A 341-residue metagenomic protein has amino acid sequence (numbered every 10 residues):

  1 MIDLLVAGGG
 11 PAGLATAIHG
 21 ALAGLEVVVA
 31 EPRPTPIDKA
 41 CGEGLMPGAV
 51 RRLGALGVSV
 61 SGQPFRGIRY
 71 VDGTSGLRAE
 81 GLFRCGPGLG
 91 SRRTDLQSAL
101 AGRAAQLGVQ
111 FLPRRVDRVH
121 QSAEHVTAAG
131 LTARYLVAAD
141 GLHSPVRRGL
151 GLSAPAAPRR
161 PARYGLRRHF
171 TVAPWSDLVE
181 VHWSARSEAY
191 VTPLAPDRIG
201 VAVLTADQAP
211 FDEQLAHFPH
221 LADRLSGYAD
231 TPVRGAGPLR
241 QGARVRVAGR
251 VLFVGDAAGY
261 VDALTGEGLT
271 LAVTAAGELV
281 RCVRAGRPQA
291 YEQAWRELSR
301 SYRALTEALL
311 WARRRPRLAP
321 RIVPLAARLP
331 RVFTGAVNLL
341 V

Functional and structural regions predicted by a protein language model:
L5-G9, I18-C41: Glycine-rich FAD pyrophosphate-binding loop
A7, A138-A139, F253: Redox-cofactor binding/interface segments in oxidoreductases and associated redox assembly factors
G13-L14: N-terminal Rossmann-fold NAD(P) dinucleotide-binding loop
L25, V58, V109: Short phosphate-binding/catalytic loops that engage adenosine nucleotides
A49-A99: A conserved beta-strand/loop capping segment in the N-terminal third of enzymes that catalyze redox or closely related
R103-G227, A243: Predominantly flavin-linked oxidoreductase catalytic cores and closely associated redox partners
R118, D207-C282: FAD/FMN-dependent oxidoreductases across multiple families
R281-V341: C-terminal helical "tail/cap" subdomain of flavin- and related membrane-associated enzymes
